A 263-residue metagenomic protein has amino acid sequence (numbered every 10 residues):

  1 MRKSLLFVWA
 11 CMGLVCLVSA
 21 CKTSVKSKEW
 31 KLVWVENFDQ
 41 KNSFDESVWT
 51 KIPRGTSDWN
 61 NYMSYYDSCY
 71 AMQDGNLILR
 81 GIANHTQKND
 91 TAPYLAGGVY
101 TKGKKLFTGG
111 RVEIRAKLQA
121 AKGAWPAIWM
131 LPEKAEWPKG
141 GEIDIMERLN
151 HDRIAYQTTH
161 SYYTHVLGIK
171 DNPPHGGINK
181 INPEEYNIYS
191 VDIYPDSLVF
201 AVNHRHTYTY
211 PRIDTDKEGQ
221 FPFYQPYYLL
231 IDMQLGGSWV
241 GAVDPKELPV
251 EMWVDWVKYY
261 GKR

Functional and structural regions predicted by a protein language model:
M1-S27: Bacterial Sec-dependent N-terminal signal peptides
T23-R263: GH16 jelly-roll
